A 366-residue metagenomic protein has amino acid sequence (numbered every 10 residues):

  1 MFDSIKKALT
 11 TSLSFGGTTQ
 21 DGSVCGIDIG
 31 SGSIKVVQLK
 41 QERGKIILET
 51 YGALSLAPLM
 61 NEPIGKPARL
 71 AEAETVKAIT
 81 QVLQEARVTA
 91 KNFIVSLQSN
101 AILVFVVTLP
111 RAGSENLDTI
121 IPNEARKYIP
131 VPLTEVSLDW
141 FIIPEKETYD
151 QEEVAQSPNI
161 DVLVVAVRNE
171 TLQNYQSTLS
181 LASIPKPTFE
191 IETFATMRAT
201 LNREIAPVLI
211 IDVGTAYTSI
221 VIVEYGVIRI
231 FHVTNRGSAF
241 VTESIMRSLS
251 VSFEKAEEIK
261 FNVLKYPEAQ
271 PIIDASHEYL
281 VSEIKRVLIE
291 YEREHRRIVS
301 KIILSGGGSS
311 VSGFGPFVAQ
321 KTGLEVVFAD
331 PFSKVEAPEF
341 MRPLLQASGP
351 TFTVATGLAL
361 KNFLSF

Functional and structural regions predicted by a protein language model:
M1-E124, Q173, A206: Non-catalytic, solvent-exposed interaction/assembly segments
F2-D3, T19, S33, V37-T50 (+3 more regions): Small-residue (GG/TT-enriched) beta-loop-alpha framework at ligand/catalytic clefts
A8, E42, Q81-A86, Y128-P132 (+8 more regions): Conserved, well-folded catalytic cores of nucleic-acid-processing and energy-transducing macromolecular machines
A73, P207-G214, K255-I259, P343-G357: A polyampholytic, Gly/Pro-enriched intrinsically disordered region
N92, S96-L201, K301, P331-A337 (+1 more regions): Active-site neighborhood for divalent-cation/phosphate handling
A195, V327-F366: Glycine-rich phosphate-binding/hydrolytic loop that grips phosphoryl groups
R247-S250, K255-K301, G308: Adenine-nucleotide phosphate-binding core of ATP-dependent small-molecule kinases
I298-V327, P331-S333: Glycine-rich phosphate-binding loops at beta-strand->alpha-helix junctions
